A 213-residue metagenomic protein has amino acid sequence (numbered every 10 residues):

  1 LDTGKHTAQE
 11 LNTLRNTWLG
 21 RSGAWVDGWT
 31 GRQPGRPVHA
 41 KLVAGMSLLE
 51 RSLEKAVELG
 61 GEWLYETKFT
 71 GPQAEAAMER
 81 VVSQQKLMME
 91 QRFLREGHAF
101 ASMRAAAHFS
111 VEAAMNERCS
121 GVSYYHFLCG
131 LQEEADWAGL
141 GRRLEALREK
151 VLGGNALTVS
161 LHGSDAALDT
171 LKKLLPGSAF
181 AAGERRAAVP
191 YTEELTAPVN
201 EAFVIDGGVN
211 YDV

Functional and structural regions predicted by a protein language model:
D2-T7: Catalytic Zn2+-binding segment of zinc metalloproteases
E10-Y191: Charge-rich, well-structured scaffold segments of protease-associated domains
A197-D212: Short, low-order "capping/linker" segments at domain edges
